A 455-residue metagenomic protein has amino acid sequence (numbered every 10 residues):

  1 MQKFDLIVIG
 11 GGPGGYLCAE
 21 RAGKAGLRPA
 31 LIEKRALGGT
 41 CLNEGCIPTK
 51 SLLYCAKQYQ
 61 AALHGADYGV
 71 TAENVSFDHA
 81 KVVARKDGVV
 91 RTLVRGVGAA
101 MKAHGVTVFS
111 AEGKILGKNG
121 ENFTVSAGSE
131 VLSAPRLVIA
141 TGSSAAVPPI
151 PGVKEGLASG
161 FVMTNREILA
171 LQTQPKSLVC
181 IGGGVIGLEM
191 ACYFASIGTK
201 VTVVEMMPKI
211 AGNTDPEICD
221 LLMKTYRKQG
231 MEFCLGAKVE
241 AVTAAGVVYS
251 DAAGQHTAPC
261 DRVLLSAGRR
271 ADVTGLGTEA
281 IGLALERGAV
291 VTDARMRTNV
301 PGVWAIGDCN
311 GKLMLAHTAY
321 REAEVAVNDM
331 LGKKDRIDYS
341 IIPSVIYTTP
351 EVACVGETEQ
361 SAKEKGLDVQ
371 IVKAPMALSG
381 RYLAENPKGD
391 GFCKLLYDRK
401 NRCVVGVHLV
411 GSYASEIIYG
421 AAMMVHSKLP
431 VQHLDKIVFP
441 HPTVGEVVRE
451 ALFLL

Functional and structural regions predicted by a protein language model:
M1-G12, Q174-G184: Beta1/beta-strand and adjacent pyrophosphate-binding region of the FAD-binding site in flavoprotein oxidoreductases
Q2-F4, E20-L27, I32-Q174, T202 (+8 more regions): Glycine-rich flavin
I7-G12, L17-R35, T40, I47 (+4 more regions): Flexible, glycine-rich terminal cap/loop adjacent to redox cofactors in electron-transfer oxidoreductases
I7-I9, G113, L132-G142, C180-I181 (+3 more regions): Short hydrophobic core segments
G15, G187-L188: N-terminal Rossmann-fold NAD(P) dinucleotide-binding loop
A19, G23, A191, A195-S196: Gly/Ala-rich phosphate-binding loop of Rossmann-like dinucleotide-binding domains, activating on the conserved
S110, D293-A294, D398-R399: Short, acidic, Ser/Thr-enriched surface-loop or helix-capping motifs
G156-Q174, T257-L331: FAD-site-proximal beta/loop scaffold in flavoenzymes
